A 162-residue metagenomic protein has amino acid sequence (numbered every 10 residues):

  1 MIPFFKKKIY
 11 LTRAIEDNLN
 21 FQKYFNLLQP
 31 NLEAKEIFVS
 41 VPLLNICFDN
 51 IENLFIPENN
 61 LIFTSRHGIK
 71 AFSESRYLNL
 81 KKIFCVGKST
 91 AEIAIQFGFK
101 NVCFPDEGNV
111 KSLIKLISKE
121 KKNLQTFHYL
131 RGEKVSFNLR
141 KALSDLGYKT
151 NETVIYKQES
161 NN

Functional and structural regions predicted by a protein language model:
M1-N162: Signature of uroporphyrinogen-III synthase
